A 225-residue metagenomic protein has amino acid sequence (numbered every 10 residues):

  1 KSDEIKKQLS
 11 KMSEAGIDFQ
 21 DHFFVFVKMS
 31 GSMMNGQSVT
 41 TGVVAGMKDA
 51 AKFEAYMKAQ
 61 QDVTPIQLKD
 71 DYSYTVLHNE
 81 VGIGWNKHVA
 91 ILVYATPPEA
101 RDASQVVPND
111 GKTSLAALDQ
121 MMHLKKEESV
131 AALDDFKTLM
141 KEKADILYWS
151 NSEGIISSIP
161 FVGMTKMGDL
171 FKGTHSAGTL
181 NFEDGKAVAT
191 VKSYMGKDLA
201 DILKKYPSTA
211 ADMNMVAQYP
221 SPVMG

Functional and structural regions predicted by a protein language model:
I5-D135: Single conserved position on a long alpha-helix in the C-terminal lobe of the eukaryotic protein kinase
A95-P97, R101-G225: Leucine-rich, highly hydrophobic segment in Treponema pallidum outer-membrane-associated proteins
